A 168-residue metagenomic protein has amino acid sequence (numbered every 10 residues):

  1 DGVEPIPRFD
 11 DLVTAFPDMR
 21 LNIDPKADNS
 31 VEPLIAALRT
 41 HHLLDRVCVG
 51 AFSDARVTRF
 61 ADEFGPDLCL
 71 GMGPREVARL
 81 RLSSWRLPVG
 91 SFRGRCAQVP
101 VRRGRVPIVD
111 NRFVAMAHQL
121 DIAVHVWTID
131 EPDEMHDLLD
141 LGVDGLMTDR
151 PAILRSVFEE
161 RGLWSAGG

Functional and structural regions predicted by a protein language model:
D1-C69, P88-L120: Metal-dependent phosphodiesterase/phospholipase catalytic core, i.e., the His/Asp/Glu-rich active-site region
G2-I6, R81-G168: C-terminal active-site rim and adjoining tail of enzyme catalytic domains
D45-G50, P66-E76, G145-D149, G162-G168: Short hydrophobic/aromatic-enriched beta-strand-loop microsegments
A51, P74-E76, V126-P132: Glycine-rich beta-to-alpha transition loops that act as phosphate-gripper elements at the mouths of alpha/beta enzyme
A55-T58, V77-L80, I153-R155: Short gly/pro/ser/thr-enriched loop/turn and capping motifs at secondary-structure boundaries
